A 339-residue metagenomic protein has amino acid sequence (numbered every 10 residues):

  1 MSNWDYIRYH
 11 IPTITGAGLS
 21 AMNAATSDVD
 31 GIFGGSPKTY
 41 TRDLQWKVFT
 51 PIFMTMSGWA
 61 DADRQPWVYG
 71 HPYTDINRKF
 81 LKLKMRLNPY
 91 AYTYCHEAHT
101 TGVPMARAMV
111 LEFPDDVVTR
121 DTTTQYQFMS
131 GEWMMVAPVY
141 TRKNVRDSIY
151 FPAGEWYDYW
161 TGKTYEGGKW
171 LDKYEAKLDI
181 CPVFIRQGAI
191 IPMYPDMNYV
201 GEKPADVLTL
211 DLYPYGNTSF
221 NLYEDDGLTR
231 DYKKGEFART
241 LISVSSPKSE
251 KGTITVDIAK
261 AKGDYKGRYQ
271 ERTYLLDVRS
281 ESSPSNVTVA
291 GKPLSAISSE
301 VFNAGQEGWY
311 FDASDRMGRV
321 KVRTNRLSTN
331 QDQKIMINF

Functional and structural regions predicted by a protein language model:
M1-I180, I185-R186: Catalytic-domain carbohydrate-binding cleft regions of carbohydrate-active enzymes
D28, D43, E97, E112 (+15 more regions): Glutamate identity and glutamate-enriched acidic tracts
P37-Y40, R64-P66, N77, L87-P89 (+16 more regions): Generic intrinsically disordered, low-complexity segments enriched for polar/acidic and small residues
R78, K82-L83, Y94, V110-E112 (+5 more regions): A broadly tuned "polar low-complexity/structure-edge" signature
L81, P104-M109, D121-T122, Y157 (+7 more regions): N-terminal start-of-chain detector that recognizes signal peptides and the immediate post-cleavage beginning
Y159-L178, T288-V320: Solvent-exposed beta-strand/loop surfaces of large extracellular or lumenal domains
I185-P293, V301, D312-M317, K321-K334 (+1 more regions): Accessory, solvent-exposed terminal regions and/or long lumenal/extracellular loops of proteins
